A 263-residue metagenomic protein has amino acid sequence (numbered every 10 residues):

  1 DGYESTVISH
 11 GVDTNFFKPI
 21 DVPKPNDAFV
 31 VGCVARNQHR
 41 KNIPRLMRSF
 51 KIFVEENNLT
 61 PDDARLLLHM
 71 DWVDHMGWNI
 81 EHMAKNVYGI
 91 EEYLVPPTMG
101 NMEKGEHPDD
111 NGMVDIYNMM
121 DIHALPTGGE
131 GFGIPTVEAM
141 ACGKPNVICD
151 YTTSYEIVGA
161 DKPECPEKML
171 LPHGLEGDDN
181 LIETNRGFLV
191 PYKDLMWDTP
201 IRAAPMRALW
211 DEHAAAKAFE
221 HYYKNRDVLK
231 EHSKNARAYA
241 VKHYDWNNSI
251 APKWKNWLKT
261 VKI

Functional and structural regions predicted by a protein language model:
G11: Carbohydrate-associated surface elements
P23-K41, M47-F50, L67: Conserved donor-binding/catalytic core segment of Leloir-type glycosyltransferases
G77-D115: Nucleotide-activated donor-binding/catalytic signature segment of Leloir-type glycosyltransferases, i.e., the conserved
D121, G143-P145, D150: A short alpha->beta transition loop at the rim of the catalytic pocket in nucleotide-sugar-dependent
G128: Aromatic "clamp/platform" in nucleotide-sugar-dependent glycosyltransferases that forms part of the donor/acceptor
P145-I148, V158-G159, C165-G177: Short hydrophobic beta-strand element within catalytic cores of glycosyltransferases and related nucleotide-activated
A214, H221, V228-H243: A short, well-ordered alpha-helix in the C-terminal region of glycosyltransferases
N225, W246-I263: C-terminal alpha-helical cap of glycosyltransferases
